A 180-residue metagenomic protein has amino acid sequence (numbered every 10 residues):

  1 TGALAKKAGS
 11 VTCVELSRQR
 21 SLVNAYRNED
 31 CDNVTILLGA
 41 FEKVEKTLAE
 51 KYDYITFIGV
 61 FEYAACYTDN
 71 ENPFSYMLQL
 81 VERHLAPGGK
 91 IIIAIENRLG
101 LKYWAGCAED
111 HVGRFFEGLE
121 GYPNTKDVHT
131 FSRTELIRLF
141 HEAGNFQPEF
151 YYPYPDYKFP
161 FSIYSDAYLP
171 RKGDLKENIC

Functional and structural regions predicted by a protein language model:
T1-G9: Conserved SAM-binding loop of SAM-dependent methyltransferases across substrates and taxa, primarily the Class I
S10-E15: Conserved SAM-binding motif I beta-strand of class I
E29-K43: Conserved SAM-binding strand-loop segment of SAM-dependent methyltransferases
T56: A conserved beta-strand element that flanks and buttresses the S-adenosyl-L-methionine
N70-K90: A short glycine-rich, Lys/Arg-flanked "PGG" loop and its adjoining helix->strand segment in the class I
I92-F115: Conserved class I S-adenosyl-L-methionine
T125-F150: Short alpha-helix
E149-I179: Conserved catalytic loop of SAM-dependent methyltransferase domains
